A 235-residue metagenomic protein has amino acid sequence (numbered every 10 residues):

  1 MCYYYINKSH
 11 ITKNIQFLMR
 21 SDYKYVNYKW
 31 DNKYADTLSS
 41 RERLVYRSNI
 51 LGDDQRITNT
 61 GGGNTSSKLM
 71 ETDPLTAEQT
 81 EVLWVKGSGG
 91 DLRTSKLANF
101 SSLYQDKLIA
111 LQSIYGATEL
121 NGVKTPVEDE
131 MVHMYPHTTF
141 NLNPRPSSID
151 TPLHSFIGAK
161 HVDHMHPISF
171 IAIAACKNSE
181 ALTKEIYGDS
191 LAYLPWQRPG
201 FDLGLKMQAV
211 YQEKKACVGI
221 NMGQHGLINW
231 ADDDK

Functional and structural regions predicted by a protein language model:
I15-K235: Glycine-rich flexible loops
